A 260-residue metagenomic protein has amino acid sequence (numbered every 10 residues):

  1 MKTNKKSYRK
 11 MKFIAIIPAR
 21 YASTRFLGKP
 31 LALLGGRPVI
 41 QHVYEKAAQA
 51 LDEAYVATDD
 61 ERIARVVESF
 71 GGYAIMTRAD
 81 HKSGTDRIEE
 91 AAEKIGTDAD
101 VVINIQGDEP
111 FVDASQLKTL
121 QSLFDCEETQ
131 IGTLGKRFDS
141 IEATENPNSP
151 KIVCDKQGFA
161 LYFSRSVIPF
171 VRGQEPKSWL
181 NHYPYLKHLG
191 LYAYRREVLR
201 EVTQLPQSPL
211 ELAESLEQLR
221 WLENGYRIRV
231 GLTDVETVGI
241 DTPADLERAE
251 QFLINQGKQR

Functional and structural regions predicted by a protein language model:
K12-T58: N-terminal glycine-rich phosphate-binding loop and ensuing alpha1 helix
I14, Y55, E109, K151 (+3 more regions): A residue-level structural signature of the nucleotidyltransferase/glycosyltransferase Rossmann-like core
L51, T97-A99, E127-Q130, Y226: Short, high-confidence coil segments that cap the C-terminus of an alpha-helix and link into the following beta-strand
Y55, E61-T119: Short phosphate-binding loop-to-helix
T58-D59, V112, Y194, D241: A conserved hydrophobic position in a structured secondary element of the catalytic/binding core that shapes
T97, W179-R260: Conserved alpha/beta core of the MobA/IspD/sugar-nucleotide pyrophosphorylase nucleotidyltransferase superfamily
V112-L205: Conserved core of the sugar-phosphate nucleotidyltransferase
